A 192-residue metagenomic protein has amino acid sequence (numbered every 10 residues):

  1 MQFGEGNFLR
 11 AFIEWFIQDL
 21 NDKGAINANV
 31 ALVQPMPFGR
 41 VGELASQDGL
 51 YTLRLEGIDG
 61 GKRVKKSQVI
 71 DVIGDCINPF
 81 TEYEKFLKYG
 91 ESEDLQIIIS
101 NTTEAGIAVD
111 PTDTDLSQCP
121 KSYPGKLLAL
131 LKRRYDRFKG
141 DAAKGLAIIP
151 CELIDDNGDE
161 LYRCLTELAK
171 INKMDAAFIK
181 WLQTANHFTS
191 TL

Functional and structural regions predicted by a protein language model:
M1-N186, S190: Conserved small-residue
